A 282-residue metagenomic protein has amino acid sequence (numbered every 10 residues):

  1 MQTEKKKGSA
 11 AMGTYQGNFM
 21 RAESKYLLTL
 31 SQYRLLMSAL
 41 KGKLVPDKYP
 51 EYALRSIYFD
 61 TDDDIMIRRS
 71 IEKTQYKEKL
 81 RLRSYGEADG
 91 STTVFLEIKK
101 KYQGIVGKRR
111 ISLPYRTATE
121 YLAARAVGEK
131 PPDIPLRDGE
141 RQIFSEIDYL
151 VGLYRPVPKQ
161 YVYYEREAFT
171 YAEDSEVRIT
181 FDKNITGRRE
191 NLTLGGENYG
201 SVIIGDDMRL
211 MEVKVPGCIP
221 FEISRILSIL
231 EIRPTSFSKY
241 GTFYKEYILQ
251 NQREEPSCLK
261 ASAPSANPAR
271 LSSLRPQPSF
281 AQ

Functional and structural regions predicted by a protein language model:
M1-Q282: Phosphate-end processing signature that detects enzymes handling 5′-triphosphorylated RNA and polyphosphate
